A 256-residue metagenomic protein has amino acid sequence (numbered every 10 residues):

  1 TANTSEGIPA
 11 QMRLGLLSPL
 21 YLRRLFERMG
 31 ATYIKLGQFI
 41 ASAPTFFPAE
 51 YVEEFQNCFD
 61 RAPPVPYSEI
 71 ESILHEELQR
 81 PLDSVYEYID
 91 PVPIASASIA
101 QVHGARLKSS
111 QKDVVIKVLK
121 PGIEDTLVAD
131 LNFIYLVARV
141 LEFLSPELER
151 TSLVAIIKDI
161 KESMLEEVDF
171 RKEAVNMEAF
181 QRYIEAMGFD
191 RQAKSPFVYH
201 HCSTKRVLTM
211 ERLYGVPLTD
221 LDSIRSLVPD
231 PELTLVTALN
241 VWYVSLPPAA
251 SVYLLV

Functional and structural regions predicted by a protein language model:
T1-Y243, A249: Broad phosphate/nucleotide-binding scaffolds in NTP-utilizing and phosphate-metabolizing enzymes
P248-V256: Catalytic-loop of the protein kinase fold
